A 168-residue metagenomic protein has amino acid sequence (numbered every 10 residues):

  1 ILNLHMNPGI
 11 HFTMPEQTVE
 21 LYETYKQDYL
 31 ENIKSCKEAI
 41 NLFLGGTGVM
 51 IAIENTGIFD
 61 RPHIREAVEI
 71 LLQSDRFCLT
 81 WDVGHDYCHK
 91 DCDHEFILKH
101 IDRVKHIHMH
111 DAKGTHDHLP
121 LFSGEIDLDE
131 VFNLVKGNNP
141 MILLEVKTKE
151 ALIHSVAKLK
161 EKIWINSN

Functional and structural regions predicted by a protein language model:
I1-C78: Active-site acidic/histidine proton-transfer and metal-coordination neighborhood in alpha/beta enzyme cores
N7-G9, E54-I58, D82-D86, M109-G114 (+1 more regions): Active-site beta-loop-alpha junctions enriched in small/polar residues
M14-P15, H63-I64, H89-C92, L119-P120 (+1 more regions): Short, well-ordered secondary-structure micro-motifs
Y29-K37, I64, D93, H100 (+2 more regions): Aromatic/hydrophobic pocket-lining residues that form the small-molecule binding cavity in soluble enzyme cores
K37, N41, I101, F132-K136 (+2 more regions): A structural alpha-helix within SAM-dependent methyltransferase catalytic domains
C78-T80, H85-N139: Gly/Pro-rich active-site loop or hairpin
L152-N168: C-terminal helical cap(s) of enzyme catalytic domains, especially alpha/beta-barrels
